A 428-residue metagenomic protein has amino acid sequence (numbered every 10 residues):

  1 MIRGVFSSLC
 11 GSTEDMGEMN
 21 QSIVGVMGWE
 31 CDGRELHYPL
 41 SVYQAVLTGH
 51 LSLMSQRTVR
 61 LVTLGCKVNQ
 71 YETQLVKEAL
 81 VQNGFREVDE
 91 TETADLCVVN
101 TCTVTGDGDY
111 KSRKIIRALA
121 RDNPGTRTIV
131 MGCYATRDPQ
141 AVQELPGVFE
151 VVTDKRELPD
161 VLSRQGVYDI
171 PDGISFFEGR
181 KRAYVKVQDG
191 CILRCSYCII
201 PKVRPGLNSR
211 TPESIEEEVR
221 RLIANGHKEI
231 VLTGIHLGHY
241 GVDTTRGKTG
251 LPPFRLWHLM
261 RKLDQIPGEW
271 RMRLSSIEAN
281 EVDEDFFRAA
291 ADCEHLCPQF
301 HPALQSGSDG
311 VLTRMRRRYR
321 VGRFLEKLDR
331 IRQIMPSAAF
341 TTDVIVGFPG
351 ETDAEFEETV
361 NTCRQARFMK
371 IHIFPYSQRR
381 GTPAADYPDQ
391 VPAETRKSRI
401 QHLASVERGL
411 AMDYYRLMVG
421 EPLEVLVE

Functional and structural regions predicted by a protein language model:
E14-M19: Intrinsic low-complexity, disordered N-terminal segments enriched in polar/charged/small residues
Y43, L53-D243, P252-R255, D285 (+7 more regions): Proteins enriched for Cys/Gly/acidic motifs involved in redox and nucleic-acid/cofactor modification
T128-I129, R137, A224-D353: Conserved SAM/AdoMet-binding glycine-rich loop
P383-P388: Anionic-ligand binding region
V419-E428: Structural detector for short beta-strands of small beta-barrel domains
